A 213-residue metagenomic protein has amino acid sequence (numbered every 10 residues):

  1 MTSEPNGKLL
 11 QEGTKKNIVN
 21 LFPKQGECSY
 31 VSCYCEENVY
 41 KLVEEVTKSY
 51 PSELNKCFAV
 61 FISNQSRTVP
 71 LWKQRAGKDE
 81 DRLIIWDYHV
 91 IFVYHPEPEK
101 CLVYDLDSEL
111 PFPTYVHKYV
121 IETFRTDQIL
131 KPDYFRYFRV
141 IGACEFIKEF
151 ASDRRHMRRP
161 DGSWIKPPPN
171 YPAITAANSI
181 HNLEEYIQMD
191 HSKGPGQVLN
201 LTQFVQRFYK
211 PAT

Functional and structural regions predicted by a protein language model:
T2-T213: A structural boundary/capping signal
